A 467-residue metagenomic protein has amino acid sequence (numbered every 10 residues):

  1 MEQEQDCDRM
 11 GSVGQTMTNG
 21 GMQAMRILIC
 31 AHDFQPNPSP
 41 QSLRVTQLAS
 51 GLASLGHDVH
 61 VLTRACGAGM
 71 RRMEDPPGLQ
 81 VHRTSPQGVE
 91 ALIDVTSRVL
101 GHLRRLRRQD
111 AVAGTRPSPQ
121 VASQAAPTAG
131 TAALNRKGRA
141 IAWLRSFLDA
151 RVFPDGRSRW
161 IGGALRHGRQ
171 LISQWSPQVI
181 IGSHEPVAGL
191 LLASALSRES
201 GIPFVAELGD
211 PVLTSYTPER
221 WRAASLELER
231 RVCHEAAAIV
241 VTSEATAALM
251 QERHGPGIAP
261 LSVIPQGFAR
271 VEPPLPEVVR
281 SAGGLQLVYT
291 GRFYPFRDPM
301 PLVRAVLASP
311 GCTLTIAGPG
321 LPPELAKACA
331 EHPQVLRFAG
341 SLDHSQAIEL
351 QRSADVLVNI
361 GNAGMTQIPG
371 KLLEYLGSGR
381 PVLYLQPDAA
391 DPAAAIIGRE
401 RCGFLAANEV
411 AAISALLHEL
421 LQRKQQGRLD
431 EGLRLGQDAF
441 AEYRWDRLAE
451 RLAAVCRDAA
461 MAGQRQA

Functional and structural regions predicted by a protein language model:
E2-E4, R9-E90, T96, A238 (+5 more regions): N-terminal subdomain of nucleotide-sugar transferases
Q47-L48, R166, A188-L191, A195-R198 (+1 more regions): Membrane-proximal helix-turn-helix segments that form the acceptor-binding/catalytic region of lipid-linked
S200-V205, L213-R231, R270, P295: Nucleotide-sugar donor phosphate/pyrophosphate-binding loop at the beta->alpha transition of glycosyltransferases
R230-A259: A short, active-site helix/loop in glycosyltransferases that binds the activated sugar's phosphate group
A237, Q351-Q367, R380-L383: Acidic donor-binding loop of glycosyltransferase active sites
A245, Q266-G267: Carbohydrate-associated surface elements
V279-R297, V303-V306, L452: Conserved donor-binding/catalytic core segment of Leloir-type glycosyltransferases
I316-G318, P323-I348: Nucleotide-activated donor-binding/catalytic signature segment of Leloir-type glycosyltransferases, i.e., the conserved
